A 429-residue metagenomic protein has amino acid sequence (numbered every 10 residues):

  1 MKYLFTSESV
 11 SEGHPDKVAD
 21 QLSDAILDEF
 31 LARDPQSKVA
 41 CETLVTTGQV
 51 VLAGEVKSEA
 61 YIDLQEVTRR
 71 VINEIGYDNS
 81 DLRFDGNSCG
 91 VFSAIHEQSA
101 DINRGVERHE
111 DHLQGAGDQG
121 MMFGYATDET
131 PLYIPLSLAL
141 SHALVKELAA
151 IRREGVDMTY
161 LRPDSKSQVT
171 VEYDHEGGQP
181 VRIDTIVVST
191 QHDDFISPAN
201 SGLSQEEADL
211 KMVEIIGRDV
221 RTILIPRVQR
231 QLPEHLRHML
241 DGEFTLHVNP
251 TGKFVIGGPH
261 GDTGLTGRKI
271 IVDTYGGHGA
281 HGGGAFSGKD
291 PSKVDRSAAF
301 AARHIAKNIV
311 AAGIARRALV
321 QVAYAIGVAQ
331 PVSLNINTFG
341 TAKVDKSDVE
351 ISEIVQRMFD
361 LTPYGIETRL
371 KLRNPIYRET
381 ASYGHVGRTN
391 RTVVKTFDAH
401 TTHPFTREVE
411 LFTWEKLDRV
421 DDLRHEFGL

Functional and structural regions predicted by a protein language model:
M1-A40, V420, E426-L429: N-terminal, positively charged regions that mediate nucleic acid binding
T6, E66, N73-I256, G387-R391 (+1 more regions): Glycine-rich, mobile lid/loop segments that gate access to catalytic sites or pores
E8-V10, H14-A19, G115-T130, V255-A280 (+2 more regions): Conserved phosphate/anionic-ligand binding catalytic regions in large, soluble enzymes, centered on
E12-L31, A126-L148, K289-G313: Alpha-helical support elements that line or immediately flank enzyme active sites and cofactor-binding pockets
S37-C41, S165-V171, F244-V248, I314-A325: A short glycine-rich, hydrophobically flanked beta-strand micro-motif that places a catalytic Asp/Glu for divalent metal
A40-S58, I326-Q330: Short, charge-patterned binding micro-sites
T46, A315-R317, Y324-L429: Internal helix-turn-beta structural module
R268-I270, Y275-Q321, Q330-N337, T341: C-terminal catalytic subdomain
